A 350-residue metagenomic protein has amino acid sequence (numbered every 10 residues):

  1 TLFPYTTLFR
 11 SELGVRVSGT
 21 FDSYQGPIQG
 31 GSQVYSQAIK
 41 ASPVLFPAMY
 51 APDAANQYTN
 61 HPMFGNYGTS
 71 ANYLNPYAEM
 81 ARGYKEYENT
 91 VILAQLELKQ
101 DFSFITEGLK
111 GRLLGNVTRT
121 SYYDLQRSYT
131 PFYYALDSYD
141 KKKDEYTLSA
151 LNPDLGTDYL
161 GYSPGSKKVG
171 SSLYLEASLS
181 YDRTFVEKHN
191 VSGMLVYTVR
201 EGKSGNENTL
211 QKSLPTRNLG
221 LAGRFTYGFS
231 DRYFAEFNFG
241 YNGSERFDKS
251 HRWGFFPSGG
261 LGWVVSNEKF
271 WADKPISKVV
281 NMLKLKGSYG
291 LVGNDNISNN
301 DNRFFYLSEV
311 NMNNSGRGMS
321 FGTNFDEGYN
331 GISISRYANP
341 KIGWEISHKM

Functional and structural regions predicted by a protein language model:
T1-Y5: Short, exposed "boundary/linker" segments that immediately precede the start of a downstream structural module
T6, R10-S11, R16-F21, Q25-S128 (+1 more regions): Extracellular/periplasmic, surface-exposed regions of secreted and cell-surface proteins
Y133: Active-site-proximal polar cores
